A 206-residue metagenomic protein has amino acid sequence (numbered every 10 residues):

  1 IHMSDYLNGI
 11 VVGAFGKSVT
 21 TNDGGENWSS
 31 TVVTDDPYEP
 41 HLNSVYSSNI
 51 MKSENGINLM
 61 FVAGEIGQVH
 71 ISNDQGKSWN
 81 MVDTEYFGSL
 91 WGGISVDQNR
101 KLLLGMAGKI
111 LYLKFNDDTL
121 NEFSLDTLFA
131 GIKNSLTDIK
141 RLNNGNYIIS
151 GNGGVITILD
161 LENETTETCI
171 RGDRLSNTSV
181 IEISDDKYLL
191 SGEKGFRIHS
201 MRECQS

Functional and structural regions predicted by a protein language model:
I1-S206: Residue-level hotspots at or immediately adjacent to binding/recognition sites across diverse folds
